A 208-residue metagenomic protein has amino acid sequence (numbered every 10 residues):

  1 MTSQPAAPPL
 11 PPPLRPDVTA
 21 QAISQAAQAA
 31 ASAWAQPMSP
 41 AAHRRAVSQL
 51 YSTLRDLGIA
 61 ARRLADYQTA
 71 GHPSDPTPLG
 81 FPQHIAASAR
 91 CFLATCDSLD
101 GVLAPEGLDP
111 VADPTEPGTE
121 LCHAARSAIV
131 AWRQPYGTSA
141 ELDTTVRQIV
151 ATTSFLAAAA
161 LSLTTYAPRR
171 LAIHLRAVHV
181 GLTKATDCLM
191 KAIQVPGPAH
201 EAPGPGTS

Functional and structural regions predicted by a protein language model:
M1, P205-S208: Non-Sec secretion/translocation targeting segments of pathogen effectors
M1-P11: Long, low-complexity intrinsically disordered regions
P9-P11, V18-S52, D56-K184, Q194-G204: Long, low-complexity or tandemly repetitive, helically biased scaffold regions used for multimeric assembly/adhesion
